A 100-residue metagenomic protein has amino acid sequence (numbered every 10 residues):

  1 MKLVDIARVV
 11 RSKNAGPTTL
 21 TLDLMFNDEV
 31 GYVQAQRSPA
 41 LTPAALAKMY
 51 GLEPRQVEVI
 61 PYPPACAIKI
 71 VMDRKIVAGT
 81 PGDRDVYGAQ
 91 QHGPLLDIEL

Functional and structural regions predicted by a protein language model:
M1-L100: Long, contiguous binding/interaction regions
